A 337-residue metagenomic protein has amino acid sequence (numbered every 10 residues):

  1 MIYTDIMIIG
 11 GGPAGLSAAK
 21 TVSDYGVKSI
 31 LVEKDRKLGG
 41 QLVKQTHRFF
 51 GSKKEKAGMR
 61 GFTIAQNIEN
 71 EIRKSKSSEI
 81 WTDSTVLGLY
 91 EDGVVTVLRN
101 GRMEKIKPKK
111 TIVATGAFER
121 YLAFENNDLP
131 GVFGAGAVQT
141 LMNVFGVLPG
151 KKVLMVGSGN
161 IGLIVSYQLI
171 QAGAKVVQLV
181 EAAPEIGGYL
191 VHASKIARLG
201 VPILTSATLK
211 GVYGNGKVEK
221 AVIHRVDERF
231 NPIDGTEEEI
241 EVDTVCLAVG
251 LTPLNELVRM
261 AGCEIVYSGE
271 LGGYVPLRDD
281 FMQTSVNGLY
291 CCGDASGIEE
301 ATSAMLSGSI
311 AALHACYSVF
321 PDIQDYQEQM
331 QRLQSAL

Functional and structural regions predicted by a protein language model:
M1-L337: Residues forming the flavin
